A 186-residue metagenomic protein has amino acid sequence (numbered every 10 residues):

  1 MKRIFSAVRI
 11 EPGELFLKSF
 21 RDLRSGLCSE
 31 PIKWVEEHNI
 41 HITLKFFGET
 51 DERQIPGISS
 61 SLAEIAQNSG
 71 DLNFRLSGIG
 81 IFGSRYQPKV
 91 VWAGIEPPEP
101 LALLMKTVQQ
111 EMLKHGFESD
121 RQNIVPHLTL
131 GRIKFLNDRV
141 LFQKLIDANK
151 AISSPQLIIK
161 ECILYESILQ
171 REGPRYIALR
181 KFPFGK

Functional and structural regions predicted by a protein language model:
M1-R75, P100-S153, Q170-K186: Basic, often amphipathic N-terminal segments
G70-L104: Helix-adjacent hinge/juxtasegments
C162: Active-site loops and adjacent core secondary-structure elements that bind or stabilize anionic groups
